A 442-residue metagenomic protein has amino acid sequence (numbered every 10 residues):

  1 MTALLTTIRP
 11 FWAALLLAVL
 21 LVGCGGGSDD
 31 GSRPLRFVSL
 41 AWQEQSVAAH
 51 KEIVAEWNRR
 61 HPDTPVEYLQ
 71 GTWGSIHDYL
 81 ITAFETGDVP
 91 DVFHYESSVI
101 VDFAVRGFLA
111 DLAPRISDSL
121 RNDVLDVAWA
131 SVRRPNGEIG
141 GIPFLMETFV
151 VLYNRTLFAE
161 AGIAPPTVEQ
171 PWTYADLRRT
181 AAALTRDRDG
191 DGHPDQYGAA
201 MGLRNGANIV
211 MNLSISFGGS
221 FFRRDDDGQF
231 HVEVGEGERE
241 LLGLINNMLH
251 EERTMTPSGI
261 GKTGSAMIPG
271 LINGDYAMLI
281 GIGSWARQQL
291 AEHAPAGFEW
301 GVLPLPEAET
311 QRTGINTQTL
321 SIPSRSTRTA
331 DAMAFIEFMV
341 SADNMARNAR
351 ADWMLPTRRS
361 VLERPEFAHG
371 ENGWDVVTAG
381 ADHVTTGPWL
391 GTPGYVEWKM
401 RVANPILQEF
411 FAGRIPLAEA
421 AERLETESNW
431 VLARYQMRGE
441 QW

Functional and structural regions predicted by a protein language model:
E52-V124, E160-G162, P269-L271, D275-M278 (+4 more regions): Extracytoplasmic "Venus flytrap"/periplasmic binding protein-like
A55, R59, P65, A161 (+6 more regions): Extracytoplasmic/periplasmic substrate-recognition and gating elements
P90-D91, L120-L157, Y197-G198, G301-R312 (+1 more regions): A structural signal for short loop-to-beta-strand junctions that line the ligand-binding cleft of periplasmic/secreted
E96-V150, D176, T180, N212-L213 (+3 more regions): Hinge/lid segment of periplasmic solute-binding proteins
A113-V124, T167-Q170, D189-A200, G219-E240 (+5 more regions): Short, solvent-exposed loop/beta-turn-alpha elements that line the ligand-binding surface or hinge of extracytoplasmic
E138-F144, F149, A159, A175-F230 (+1 more regions): Extracytoplasmic/periplasmic solute-binding protein
T180-A183, D227-I260, L305: Glycine-centered hinge/linker elements that transmit conformational signals in sensory and ligand-binding systems
W300, R350-R401, E409, Y435-W442: Long, aromatic- and glycine/proline-rich binding clefts that accommodate carbohydrate-like moieties
